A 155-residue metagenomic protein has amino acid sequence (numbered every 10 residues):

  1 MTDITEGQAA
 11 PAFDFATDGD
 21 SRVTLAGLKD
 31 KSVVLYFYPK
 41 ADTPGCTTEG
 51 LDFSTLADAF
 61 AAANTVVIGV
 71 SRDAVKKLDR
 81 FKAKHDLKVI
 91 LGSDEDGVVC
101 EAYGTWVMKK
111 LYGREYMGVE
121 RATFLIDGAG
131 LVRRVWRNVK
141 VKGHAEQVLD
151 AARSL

Functional and structural regions predicted by a protein language model:
M1-L155: Chalcogenol-based redox active-site neighborhoods
